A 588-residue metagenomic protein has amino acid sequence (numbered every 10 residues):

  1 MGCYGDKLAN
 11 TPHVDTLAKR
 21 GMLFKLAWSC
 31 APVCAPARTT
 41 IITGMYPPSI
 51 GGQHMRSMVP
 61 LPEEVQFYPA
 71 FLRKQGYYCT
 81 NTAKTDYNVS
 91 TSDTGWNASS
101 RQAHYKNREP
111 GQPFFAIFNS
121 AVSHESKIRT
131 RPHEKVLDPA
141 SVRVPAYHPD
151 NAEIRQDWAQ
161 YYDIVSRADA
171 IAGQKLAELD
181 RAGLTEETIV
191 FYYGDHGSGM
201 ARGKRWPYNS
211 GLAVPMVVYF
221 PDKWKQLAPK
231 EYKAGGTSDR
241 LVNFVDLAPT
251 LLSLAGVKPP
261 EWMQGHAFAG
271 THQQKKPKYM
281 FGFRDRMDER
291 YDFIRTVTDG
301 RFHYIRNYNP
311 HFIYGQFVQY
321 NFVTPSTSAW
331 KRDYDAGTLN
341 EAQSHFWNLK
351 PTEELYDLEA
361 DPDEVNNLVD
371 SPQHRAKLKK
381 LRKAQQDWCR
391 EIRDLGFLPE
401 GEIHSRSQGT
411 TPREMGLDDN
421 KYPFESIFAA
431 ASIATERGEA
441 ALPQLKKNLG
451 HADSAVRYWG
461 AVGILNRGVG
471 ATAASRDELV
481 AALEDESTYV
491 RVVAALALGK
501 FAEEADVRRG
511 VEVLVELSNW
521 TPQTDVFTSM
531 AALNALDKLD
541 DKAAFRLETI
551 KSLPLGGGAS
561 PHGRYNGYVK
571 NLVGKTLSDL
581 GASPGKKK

Functional and structural regions predicted by a protein language model:
M1-W347, P362-K383: Formylglycine-dependent sulfatase
L23, A213, T338-T352, L368-K588: Long, internal low-complexity/basic segments
L355-Y356: Short hydrophobic beta-strand that contains or immediately precedes a catalytic carboxylate
E359: C-terminal helical cap and adjacent loop that interface with cofactors, partners, or active-site loops
